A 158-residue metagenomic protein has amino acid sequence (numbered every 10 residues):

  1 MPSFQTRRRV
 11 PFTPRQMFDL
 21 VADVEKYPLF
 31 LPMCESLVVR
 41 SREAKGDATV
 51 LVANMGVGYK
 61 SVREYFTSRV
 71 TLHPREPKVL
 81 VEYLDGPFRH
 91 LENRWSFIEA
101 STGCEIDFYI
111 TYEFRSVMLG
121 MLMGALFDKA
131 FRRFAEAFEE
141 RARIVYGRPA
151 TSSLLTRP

Functional and structural regions predicted by a protein language model:
M1-A48, T102, R133, R148 (+1 more regions): Hydrophobic ligand-binding cavity/cleft-lining segments
F4-T6, L51, F66, L91: Structural detector for hydrophobic anchor residues on beta-strands
R15, W95, E136: Short alpha-helical basic/polar micro-motif
M17-V21, Y27, A53, V70 (+2 more regions): Hydrophobic pocket/interface hotspot
D23, L84-G86, G124: Short beta->alpha junction loops/turns
P28-P32, S36-E43, G56-E105, T111-E113 (+3 more regions): Hydrophobic-ligand binding "helix-grip"
T49-M55: Short, well-structured hydrophobic secondary-structure segments
F114-P158: A conserved amphipathic terminal alpha-helix motif
